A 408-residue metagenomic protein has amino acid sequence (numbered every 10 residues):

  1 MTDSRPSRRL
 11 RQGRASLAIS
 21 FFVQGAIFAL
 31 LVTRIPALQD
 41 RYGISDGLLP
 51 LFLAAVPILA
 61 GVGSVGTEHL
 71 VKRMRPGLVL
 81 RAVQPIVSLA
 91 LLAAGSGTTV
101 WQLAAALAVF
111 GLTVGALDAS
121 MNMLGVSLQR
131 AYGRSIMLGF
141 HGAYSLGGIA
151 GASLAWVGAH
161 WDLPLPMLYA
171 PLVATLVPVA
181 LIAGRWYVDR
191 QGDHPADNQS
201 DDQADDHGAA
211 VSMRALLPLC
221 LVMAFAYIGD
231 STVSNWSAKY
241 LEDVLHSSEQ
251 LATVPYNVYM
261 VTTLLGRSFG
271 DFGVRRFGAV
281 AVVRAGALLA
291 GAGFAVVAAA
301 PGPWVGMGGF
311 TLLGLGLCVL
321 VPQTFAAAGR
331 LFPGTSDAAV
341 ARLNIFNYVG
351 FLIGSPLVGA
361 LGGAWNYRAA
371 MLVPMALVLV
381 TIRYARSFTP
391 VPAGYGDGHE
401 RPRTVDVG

Functional and structural regions predicted by a protein language model:
T33-G47, N235-L251: Short amphipathic helix-loop junctions that connect adjacent transmembrane helices in Major Facilitator Superfamily/SLC
L38-Q39, L70-V71, V157-D162, L241-E242 (+3 more regions): Interfacial helix-cap and linker-helix signal at transmembrane-aqueous boundaries of multi-pass secondary transporters
G43, R75, S96-W101, H246 (+2 more regions): Helix-breaking motifs and short loop linkers at transmembrane-helix boundaries and internal kinks in secondary membrane
V62-W101: Conserved MFS/SLC helix-loop-helix module at the cytosolic interface between two early adjacent transmembrane helices
G63-P76, A159, G266-A279, G362-G363: Helix-to-loop junctions at the C-terminal end of transmembrane segments in multipass secondary transporters
L78-L92, V173, A281-V296: Structural signature of the two symmetry-related core transmembrane helices
A116-R130, V319-F332: Intracellular juxtamembrane helix-capping segments at the cytosolic ends of symmetry-related transmembrane helices
F140-V188: Helix-loop-helix hairpin linking two adjacent transmembrane segments in secondary transporters
